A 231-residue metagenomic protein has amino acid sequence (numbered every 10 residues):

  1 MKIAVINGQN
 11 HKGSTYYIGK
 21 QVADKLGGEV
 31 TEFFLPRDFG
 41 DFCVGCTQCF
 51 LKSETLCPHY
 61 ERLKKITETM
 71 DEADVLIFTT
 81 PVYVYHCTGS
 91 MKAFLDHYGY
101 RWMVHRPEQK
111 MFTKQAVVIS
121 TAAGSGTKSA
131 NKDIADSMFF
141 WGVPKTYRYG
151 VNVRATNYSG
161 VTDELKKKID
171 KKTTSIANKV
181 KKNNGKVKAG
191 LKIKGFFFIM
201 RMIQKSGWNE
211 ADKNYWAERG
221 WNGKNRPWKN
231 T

Functional and structural regions predicted by a protein language model:
M1-P107, T146, K167-T231: N-terminal beta1-alpha1-beta2 submodule of the flavodoxin-like/Rossmannoid cofactor-binding fold
F42, N157-V161: Structural motif
G89, T127-K132, G160-V161: A short secondary-structure junction signal
P107-G150: Short, glycine-/small-residue-rich phosphate/pyrophosphate-handling segment
N152-T156: Active-site rim beta-loop-alpha module in soluble metabolic enzymes
